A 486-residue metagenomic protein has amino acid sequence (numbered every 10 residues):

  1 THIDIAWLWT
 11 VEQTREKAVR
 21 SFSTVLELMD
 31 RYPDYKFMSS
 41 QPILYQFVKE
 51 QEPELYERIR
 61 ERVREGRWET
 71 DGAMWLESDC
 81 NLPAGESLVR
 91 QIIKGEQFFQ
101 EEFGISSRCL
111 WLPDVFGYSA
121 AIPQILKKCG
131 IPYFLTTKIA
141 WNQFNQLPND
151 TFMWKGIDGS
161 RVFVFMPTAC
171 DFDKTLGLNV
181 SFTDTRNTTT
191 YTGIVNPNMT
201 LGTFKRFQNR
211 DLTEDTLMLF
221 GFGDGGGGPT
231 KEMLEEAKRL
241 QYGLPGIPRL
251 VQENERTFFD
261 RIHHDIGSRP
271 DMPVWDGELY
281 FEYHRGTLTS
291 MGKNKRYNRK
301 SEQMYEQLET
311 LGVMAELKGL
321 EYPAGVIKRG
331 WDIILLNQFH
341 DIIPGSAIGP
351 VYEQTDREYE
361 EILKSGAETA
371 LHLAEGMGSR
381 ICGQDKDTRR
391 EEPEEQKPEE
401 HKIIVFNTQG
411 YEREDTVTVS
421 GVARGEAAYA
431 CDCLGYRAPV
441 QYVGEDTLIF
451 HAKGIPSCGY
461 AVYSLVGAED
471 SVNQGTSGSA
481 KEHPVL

Functional and structural regions predicted by a protein language model:
T1-I404, T408, D415, E426-C433 (+1 more regions): Catalytic-domain carbohydrate-binding cleft regions of carbohydrate-active enzymes
E412, V466-L486: Beta-strand-rich N-terminal accessory domains
R413-V419: Short, hydrophobic/aromatic beta-strand segments
S420, S464-V466: Residue-level recognition of well-ordered beta-strand positions that form the cores of beta-sheet-rich folds across
